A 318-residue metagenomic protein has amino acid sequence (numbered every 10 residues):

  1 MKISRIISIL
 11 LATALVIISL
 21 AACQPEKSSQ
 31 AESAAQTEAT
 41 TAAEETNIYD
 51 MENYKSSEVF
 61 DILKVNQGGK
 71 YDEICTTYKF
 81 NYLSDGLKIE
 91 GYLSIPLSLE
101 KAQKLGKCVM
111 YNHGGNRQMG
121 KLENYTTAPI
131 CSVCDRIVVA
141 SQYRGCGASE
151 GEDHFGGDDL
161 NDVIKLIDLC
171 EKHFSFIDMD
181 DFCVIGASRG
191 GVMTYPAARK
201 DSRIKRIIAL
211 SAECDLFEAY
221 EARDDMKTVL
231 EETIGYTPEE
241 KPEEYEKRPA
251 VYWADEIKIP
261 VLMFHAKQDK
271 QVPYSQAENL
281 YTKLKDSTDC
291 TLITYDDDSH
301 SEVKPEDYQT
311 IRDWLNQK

Functional and structural regions predicted by a protein language model:
S56-A102: N-terminal cap/lid segment of alpha/beta-hydrolase-fold proteins
Q103-G115: Short beta-strand element of the alpha/beta-hydrolase
K121, E218-W253, I259: Mobile cap/lid helix-loop segments that gate and shape the active-site cleft of serine hydrolases
K121-A140: Short amphipathic alpha-helix adjacent to the substrate-entry channel of hydrolases
H154-S175: Alpha/beta-hydrolase active-site loop
F176-S188: Alpha/beta-hydrolase fold nucleophile elbow
I257, M263-H265, D269: Short beta-strand/loop motif that positions the catalytic acidic residue of the alpha/beta-hydrolase fold
E278, T282, D286-K318: C-terminal catalytic histidine-bearing segment of alpha/beta-hydrolase fold enzymes
